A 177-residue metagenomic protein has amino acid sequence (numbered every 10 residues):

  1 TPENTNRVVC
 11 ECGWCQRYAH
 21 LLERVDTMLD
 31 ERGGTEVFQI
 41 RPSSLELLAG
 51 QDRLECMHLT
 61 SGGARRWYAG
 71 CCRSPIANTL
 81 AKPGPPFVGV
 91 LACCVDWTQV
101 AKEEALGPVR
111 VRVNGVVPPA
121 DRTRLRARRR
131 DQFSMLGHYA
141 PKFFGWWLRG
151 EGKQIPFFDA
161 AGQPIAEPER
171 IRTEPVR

Functional and structural regions predicted by a protein language model:
T1-R177: A short Gly-Trp-Pro
